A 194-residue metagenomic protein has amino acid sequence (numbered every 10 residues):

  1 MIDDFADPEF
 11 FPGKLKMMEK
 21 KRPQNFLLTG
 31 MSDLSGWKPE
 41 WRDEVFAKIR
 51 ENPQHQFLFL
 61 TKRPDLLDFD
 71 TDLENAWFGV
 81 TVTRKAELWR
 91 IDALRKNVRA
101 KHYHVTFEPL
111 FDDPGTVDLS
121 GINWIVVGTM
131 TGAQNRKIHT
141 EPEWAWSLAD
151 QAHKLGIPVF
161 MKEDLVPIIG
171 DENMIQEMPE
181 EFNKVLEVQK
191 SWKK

Functional and structural regions predicted by a protein language model:
M1-W77, K85-R99, P114-L119: Conserved Radical SAM active-site core
F26-L28, F57-F59, A76-V80, Y103-F107 (+2 more regions): Hydrophobic faces of well-ordered beta-strands that scaffold small-molecule active sites in alpha/beta enzyme cores
S32, R63-D65, V82-R84, P109-F111 (+2 more regions): Active-site-proximal loop/turn and secondary-structure-junction residues that shape catalytic pockets, frequently
E51-F57, R99-H102, A149-V159: Structural alpha-beta junctions
T83, E87, I138-E141: Short capping loops/turns at secondary-structure boundaries
F111, T116-K194: Auxiliary Fe-S-binding modules of radical SAM enzymes
